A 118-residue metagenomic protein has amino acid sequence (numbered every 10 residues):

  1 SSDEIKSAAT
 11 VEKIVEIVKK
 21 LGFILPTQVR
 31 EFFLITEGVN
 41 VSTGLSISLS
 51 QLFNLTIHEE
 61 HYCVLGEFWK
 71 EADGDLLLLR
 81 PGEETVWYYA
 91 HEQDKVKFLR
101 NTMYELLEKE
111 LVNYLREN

Functional and structural regions predicted by a protein language model:
S1-G82: A surface-exposed partner-binding patch
E31, H61, W87-Y88, M103 (+1 more regions): Intrinsically disordered, low-complexity N-terminal regions enriched in serine/proline/glycine with scattered basic
T85-Y104: A short, surface-exposed interaction/processing loop segment used at functional sites
E110: Intrinsically disordered, low-complexity polar regions and short flexible loop motifs
L115-N118: Short acidic DE-rich linear segments
